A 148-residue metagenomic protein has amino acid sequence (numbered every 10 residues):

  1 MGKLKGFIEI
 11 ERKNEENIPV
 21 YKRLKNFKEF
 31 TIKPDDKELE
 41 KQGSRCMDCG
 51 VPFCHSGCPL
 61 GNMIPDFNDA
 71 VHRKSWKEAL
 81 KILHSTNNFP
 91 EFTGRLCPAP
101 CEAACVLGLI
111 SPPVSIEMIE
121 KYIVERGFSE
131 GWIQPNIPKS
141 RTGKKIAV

Functional and structural regions predicted by a protein language model:
M1-K145: Ferredoxin-type iron-sulfur electron-transfer modules and their immediate structural context
